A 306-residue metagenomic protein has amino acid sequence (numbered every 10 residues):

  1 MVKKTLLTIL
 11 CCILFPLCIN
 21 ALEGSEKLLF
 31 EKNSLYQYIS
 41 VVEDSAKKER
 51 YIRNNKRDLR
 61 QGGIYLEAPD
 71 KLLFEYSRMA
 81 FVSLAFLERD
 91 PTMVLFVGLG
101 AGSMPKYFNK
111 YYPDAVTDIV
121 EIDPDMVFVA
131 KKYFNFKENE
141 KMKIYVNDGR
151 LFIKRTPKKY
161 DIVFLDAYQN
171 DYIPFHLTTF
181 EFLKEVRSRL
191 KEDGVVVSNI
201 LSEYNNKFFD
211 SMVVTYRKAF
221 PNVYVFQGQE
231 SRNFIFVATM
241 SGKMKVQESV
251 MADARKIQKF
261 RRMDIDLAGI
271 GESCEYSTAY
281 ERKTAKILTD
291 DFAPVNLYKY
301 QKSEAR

Functional and structural regions predicted by a protein language model:
M1-K4: Positively charged n-region of N-terminal signal peptides that target proteins for export
T8-L17: Bacterial N-terminal signal peptides
I13, N33, D44, N109-Y111 (+3 more regions): A generic structural signal for short, solvent-exposed coil/turn residues that cap or connect secondary-structure
L22-Y51, N55-R60, N222-R306: Soluble small-group transferase modules, centered on the S-adenosyl donor enzyme superfamily
S45-A46, K71-S198, Y204-K207, V213: The AdoMet/dcAdoMet-binding core of the Class I SAM-like
K56-D70, Y172: Acidic/histidine-rich helix-loop elements that form or flank divalent-metal/phosphate-binding sites at the catalytic
E185-Q247: C-terminal substrate-binding/active-site "lid" region of AdoMet-derived donor-dependent transferases
